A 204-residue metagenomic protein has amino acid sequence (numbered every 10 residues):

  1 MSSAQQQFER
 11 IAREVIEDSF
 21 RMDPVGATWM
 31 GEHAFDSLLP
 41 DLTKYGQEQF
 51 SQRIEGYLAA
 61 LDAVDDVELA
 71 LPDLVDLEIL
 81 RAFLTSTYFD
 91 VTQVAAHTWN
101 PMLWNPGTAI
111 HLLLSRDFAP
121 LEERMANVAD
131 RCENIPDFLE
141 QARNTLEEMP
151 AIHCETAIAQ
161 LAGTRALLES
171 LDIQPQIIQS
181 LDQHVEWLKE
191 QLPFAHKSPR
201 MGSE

Functional and structural regions predicted by a protein language model:
M1-E204: N-terminal maturation segment of proteins
